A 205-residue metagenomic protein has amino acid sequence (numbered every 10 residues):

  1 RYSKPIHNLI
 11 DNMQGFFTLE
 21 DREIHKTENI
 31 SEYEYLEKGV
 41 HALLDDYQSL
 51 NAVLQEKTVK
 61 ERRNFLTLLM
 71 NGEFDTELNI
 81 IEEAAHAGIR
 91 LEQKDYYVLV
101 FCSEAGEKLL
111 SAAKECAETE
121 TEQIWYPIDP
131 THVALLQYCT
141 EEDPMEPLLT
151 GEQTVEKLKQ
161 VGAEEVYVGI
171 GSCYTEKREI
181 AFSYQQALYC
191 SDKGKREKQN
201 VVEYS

Functional and structural regions predicted by a protein language model:
Y2, N29-L36, P147: The cytosolic transmitter module of two-component sensor histidine kinases
Y2-H25, E37, L44: Membrane-proximal alpha-helical signal-transduction linkers
D11, D45-V59: Cytosolic signal-transmission helices at domain junctions
N12, G39, Q186-C190: Generic recognition of well-ordered alpha-helical segments
D21-Y33, Y174: HAMP-domain connector/hinge
V40, L44-Y47, S191: A structural signal for well-ordered alpha-helices, especially hydrophobic packing surfaces of coiled-coils
V53-S205: Hydrophobic helix-rich structural segments at or within alpha/beta enzyme and signaling domains
